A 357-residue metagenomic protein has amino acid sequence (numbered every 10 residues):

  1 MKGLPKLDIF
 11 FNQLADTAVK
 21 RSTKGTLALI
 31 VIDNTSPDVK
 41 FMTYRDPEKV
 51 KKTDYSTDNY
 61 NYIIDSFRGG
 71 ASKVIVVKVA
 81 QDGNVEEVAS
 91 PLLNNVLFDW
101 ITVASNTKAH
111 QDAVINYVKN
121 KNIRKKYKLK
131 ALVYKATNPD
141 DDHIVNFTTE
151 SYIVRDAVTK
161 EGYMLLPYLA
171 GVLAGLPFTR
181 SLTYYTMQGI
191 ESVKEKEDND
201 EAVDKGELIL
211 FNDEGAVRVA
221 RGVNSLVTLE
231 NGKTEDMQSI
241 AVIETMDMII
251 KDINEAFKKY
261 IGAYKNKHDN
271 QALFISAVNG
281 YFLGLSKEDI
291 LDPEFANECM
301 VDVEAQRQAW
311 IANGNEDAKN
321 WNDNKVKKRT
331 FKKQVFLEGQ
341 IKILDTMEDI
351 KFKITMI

Functional and structural regions predicted by a protein language model:
M1-G3, L14, K73-I75, D156-A157 (+5 more regions): N-terminal start-of-chain detector that recognizes signal peptides and the immediate post-cleavage beginning
M1-K6, N116, N120-L132, T137 (+3 more regions): Proteins with a high burden of low-complexity, intrinsically disordered sequence enriched in S/T/G/P/A and R, requiring
M1-Y62, A71, L210-I357: Structured, hydrophobic secondary-structure cores that serve as assembly/anchoring elements
Q13-A18, N59-S66, V88, E195-E197 (+1 more regions): Intrinsically disordered, low-complexity boundary segments flanking structured domains
K51, F67, R124, Y134 (+15 more regions): Residue-level detector of solvent-exposed, low-hydrophobicity positions
S56, N84, P139-D140, T186-N199 (+3 more regions): Alpha-helix initiation/capping motif
N59-Y184: Extracellular Cys-Trp
F147-N266: Extended basic-aromatic, gly/pro-enriched interface segments that bind polyanionic ligands
